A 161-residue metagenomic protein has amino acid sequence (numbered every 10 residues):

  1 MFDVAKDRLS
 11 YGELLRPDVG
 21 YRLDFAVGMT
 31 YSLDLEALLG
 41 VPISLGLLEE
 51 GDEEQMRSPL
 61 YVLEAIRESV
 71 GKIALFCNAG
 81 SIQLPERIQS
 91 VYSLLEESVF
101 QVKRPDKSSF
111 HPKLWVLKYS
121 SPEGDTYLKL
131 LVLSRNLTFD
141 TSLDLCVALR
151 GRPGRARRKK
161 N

Functional and structural regions predicted by a protein language model:
M1-Q83: A structured, charge-rich N-terminal accessory region that forms the first stable segment of a protein and links
G51-N161: HKD-type phospholipase D/PLD-like phosphodiesterase module
